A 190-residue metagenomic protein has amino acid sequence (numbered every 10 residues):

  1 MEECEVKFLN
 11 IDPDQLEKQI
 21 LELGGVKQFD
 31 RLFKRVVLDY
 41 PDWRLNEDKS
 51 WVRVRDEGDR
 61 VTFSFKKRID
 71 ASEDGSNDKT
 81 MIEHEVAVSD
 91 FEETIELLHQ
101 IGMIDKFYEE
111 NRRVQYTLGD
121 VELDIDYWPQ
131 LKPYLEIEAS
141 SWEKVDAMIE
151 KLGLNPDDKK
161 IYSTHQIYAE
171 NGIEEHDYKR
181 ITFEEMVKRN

Functional and structural regions predicted by a protein language model:
M1-E122, L154-N190: N-terminal strand-loop-strand beta-hairpin
L9, S140-W142: Short amphipathic alpha-helical "recognition" segments used for binding
K66, W128, S140: Surface loops and adjacent helix of pleckstrin homology
I69-S72, L131, E143: Short, surface-exposed beta-strand-loop junctions and turns on beta-sheet-rich folds
D126-K132: A contiguous pocket-lining binding segment that forms or flanks enzyme active sites
W142-N155: A hydrophobic, small-residue-rich beta->alpha segment in the mid-to-C-terminal subdomain of diverse proteins
